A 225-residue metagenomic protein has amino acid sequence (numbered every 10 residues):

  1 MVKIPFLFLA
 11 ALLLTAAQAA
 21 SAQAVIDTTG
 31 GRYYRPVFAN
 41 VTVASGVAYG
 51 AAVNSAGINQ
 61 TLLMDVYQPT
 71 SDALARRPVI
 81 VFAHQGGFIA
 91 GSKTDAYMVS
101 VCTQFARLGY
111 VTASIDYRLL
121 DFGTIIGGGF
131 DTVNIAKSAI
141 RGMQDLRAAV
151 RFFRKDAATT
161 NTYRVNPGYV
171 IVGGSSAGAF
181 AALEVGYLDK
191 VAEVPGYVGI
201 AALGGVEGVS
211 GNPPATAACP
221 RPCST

Functional and structural regions predicted by a protein language model:
M1-T28: Bacterial Sec-dependent N-terminal signal peptides
A24-A75: N-terminal cap/lid segment of alpha/beta-hydrolase-fold proteins
T28, S100-T103, T132: Coil residues (strongly favoring Ser/Thr
A75-G86: Short beta-strand element of the alpha/beta-hydrolase
G87-A90, T112, F152: Serine-hydrolase catalytic-loop signature spanning alpha/beta hydrolases and amidase-signature enzymes
F88-Y97, D116-I140: Cap/lid segment of the alpha/beta-hydrolase catalytic domain
T94-S114: Short amphipathic alpha-helix adjacent to the substrate-entry channel of hydrolases
A148-T225: Primarily recognizes the serine-hydrolase "nucleophile elbow" in alpha/beta-hydrolase and SGNH/GDSL folds
